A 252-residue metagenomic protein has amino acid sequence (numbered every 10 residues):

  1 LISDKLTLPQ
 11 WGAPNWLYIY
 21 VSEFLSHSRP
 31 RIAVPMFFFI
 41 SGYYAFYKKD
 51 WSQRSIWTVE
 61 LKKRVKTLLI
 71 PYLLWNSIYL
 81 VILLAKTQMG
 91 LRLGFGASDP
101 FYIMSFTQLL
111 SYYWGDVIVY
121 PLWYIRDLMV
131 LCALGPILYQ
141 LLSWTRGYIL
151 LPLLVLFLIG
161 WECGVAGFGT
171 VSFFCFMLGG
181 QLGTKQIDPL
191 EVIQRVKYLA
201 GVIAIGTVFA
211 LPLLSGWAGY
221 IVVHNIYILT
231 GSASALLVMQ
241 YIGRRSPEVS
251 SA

Functional and structural regions predicted by a protein language model:
L1, P152-V165, G201-S215: Aromatic-anchored segments of alpha-helical transmembrane domains
L1-P9, L84: Alpha-helical transmembrane segments of multi-pass membrane proteins
H27-M36, K48-Q88, L93-D116, L131 (+2 more regions): Transmembrane alpha-helical segments and their boundary/interface "anchor" motifs in multi-pass integral membrane
R29-I40, L122-L134, G169-L178, V222-S234: Membrane-embedded alpha-helical segments of multi-pass membrane proteins, especially the transmembrane helices
Y43-Y47, L131, G135-Q140, S172-D188 (+1 more regions): Hydrophobic transmembrane alpha-helices
W114-V119, I159-G169, P212-V223: Membrane-interface helix caps and helix-loop-helix hairpins in membrane proteins
M129-L154, G164, Q181-L199, R245: Solvent-exposed interhelical
D188-A252: Alpha-helical transmembrane segments and terminal signal-anchor/GPI-anchor hydrophobic tails, characterized by long
